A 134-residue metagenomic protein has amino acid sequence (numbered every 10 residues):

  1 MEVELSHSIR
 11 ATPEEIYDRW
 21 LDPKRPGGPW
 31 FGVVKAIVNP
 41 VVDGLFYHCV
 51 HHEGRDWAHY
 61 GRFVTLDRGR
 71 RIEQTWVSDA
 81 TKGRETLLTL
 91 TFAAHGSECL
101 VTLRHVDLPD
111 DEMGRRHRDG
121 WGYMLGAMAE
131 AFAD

Functional and structural regions predicted by a protein language model:
M1-K35, V41: Hydrophobic ligand-binding cavity/cleft-lining segments
E2-S6, L45, A58, R71 (+2 more regions): Intrinsic-disorder/low-complexity, polar/charged segments enriched in Ser/Thr/Lys/Arg/Asp/Glu/Gln
L5-H7, H59-T65, W76, T86-A93: Hydrophobic/aromatic beta-strand elements that line small-molecule binding cavities or substrate pockets in beta-rich
R10-E14, V64-R70, T91-L100, A133-D134: A short, structured loop/turn motif at beta-sheet edges
I16-Y17, P26, F46, F63 (+4 more regions): Hydrophobic pocket/interface hotspot
I37-T75: Glycine-rich portal/gate segments that line the openings of hydrophobic small-molecule binding cavities
E73-Y123: Beta-strand/loop substructures that line and gate deep hydrophobic ligand-binding cavities in soluble
L125-A133: Short amphipathic alpha-helical signal-transduction/dimerization elements
